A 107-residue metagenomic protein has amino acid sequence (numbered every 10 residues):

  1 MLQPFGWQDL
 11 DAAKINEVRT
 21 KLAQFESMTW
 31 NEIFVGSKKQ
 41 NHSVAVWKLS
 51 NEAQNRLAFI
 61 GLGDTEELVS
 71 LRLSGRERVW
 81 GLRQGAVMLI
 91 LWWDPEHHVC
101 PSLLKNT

Functional and structural regions predicted by a protein language model:
M1-G75, R83, V87-T107: Basic, Lys/Arg-enriched alpha-helical interface segments
